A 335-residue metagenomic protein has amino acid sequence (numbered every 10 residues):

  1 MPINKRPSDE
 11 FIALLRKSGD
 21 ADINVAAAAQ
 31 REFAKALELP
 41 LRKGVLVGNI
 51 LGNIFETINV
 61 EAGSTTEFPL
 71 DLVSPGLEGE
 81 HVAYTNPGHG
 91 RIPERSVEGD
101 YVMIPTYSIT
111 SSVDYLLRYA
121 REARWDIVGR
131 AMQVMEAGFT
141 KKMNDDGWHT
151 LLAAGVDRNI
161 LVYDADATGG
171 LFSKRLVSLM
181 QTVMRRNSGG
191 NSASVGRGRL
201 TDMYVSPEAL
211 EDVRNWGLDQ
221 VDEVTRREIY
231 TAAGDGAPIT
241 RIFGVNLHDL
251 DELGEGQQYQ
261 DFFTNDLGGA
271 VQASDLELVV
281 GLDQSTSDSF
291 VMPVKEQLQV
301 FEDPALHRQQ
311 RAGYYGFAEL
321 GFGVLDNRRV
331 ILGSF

Functional and structural regions predicted by a protein language model:
M1-G44: N-terminal alpha-helical "arm" segments
P2-K5, I12, W216-F335: Sequence/fold signature of self-assembling virion shell proteins
K35-I109: Assembly/oligomerization interface modules of large self-assembling protein complexes
S108-S112, L200, R311: Broad gene-expression machinery/nucleic-acid interaction feature
V113-D114, S206: Short, aliphatic-rich beta-strand segments
Y115-S194, S334: Alpha-helical scaffold segments that mediate packing/assembly in large oligomeric complexes
V177, Q181-H248: A contiguous, surface-oriented mixed alpha/beta subdomain in the mid-to-C-terminal portion of proteins that forms
